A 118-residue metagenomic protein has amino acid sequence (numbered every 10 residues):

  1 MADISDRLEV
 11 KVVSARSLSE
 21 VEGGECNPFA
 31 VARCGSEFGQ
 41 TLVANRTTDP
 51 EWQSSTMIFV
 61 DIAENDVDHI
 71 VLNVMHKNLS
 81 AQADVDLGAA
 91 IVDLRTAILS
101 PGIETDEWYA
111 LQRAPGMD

Functional and structural regions predicted by a protein language model:
M1-D3, V60-A63: Extracellular and analogous surface-interaction loops
I4-P50, N78: Calcium-regulated, polybasic anionic-phospholipid
R16-E25, N65-D118: C2-type phospholipid-binding modules
Q40-R46, I58-V60, R95: Beta-strand-rich interaction surfaces with strong enrichment in secreted/lumenal proteins
P50-I62, V92: Exposed aromatic-hydrophobic patches
